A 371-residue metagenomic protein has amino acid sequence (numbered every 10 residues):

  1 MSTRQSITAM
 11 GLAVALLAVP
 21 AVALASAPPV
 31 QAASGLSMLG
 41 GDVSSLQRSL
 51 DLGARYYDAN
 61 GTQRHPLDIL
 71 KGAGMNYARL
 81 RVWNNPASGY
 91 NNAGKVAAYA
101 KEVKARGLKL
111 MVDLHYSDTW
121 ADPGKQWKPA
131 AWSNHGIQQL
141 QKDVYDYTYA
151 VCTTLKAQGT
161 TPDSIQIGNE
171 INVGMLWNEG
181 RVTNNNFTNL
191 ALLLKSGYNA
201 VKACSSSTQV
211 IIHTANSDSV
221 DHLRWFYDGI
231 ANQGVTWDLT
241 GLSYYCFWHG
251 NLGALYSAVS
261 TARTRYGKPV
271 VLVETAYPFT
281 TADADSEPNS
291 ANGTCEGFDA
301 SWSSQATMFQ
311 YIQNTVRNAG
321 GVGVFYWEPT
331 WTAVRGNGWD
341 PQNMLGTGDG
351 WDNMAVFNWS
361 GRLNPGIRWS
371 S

Functional and structural regions predicted by a protein language model:
M1-P29: Secretory targeting and sorting signals
A33-I69: Boundary/entry segment of secreted carbohydrate-active catalytic domains
G41, L70, D113, I165 (+3 more regions): Conserved, mostly hydrophobic/aromatic
S44-L46, W83-N85, H115-T119, I167-N172 (+4 more regions): Active-site beta-loop-alpha junctions enriched in small/polar residues
D51-R55, T261, T280-Y311, T315 (+2 more regions): Aromatic-rich peripheral "rim/lid" segments of glycoside hydrolase catalytic domains that contact and position glycan
T62-A131, T183-I211, Y256-R265: Aromatic-lined substrate-binding rim segments of carbohydrate-active enzymes
P66-L67, S205-Q209, R224-T294, Q313-N318: Glycoside hydrolase catalytic-domain groove-lining segments
N92-G94, D122-A231, V235-W237, G250-S257 (+1 more regions): Active-site cleft segment of glycoside hydrolase catalytic domains centered on the general acid/base Glu
